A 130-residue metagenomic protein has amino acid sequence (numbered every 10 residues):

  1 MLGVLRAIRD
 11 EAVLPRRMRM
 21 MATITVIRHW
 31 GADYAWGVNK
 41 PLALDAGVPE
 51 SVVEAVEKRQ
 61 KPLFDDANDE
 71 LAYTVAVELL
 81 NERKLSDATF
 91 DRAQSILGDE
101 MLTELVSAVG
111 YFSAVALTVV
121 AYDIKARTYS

Functional and structural regions predicted by a protein language model:
M1-S130: Hydrophobic alpha-helical segments
